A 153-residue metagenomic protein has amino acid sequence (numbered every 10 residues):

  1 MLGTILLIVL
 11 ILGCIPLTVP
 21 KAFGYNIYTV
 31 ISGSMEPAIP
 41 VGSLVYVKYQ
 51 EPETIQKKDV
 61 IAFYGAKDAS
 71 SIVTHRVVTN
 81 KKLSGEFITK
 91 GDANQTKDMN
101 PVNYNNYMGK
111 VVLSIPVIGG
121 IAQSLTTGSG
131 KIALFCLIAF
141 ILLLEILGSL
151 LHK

Functional and structural regions predicted by a protein language model:
M1, K67-H75, P101-N106: Short coil-to-beta-strand transition motifs
M1-S43, Y49-Q50, P116-K153: Protein maturation boundaries and topogenic segments
I31, H75-N80: Conserved positions in beta-strands of structured domains
I39, I55-Q56: Short, well-ordered loop/turn sites that connect or cap secondary structure elements
G42, K58-D59: Loop/turn positions that initiate beta-strands
Q50-T54, A66-S70: Short, charged beta-turn/beta-strand-edge "cap" motif at the junction between a beta-strand and an adjacent loop
V78, K82-Q123: Extended, hydrophilic extramembrane loops/domains of integral membrane proteins
